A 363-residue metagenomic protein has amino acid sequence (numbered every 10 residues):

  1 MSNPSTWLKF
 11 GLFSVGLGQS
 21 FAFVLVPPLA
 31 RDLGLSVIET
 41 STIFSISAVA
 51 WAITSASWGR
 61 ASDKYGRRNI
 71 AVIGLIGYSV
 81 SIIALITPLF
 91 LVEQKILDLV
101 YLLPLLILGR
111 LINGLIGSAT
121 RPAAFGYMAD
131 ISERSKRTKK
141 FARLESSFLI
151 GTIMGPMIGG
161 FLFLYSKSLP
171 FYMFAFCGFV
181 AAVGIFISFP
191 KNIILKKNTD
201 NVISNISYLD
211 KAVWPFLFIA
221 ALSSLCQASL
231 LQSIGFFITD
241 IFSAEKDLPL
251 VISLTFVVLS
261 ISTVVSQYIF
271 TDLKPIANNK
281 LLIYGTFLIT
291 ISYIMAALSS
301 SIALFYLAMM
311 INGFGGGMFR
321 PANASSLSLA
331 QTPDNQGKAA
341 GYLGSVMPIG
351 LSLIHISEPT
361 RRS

Functional and structural regions predicted by a protein language model:
M1-S2, P190-L217: Juxtamembrane intracellular "pre-TM" segments in multi-pass secondary transporters
F13, I96-A119, L304-M318: Hydrophobic core of transmembrane alpha-helices in multi-pass small-molecule transporters, especially MFS/SLC-type
L25-I38, Q232-V251: Short amphipathic helix-loop junctions that connect adjacent transmembrane helices in Major Facilitator Superfamily/SLC
V49-I53, I252-L273: Transmembrane alpha-helices of Major Facilitator/SLC transporters
T54-G66, V265-N278: Helix-to-loop junctions at the C-terminal end of transmembrane segments in multipass secondary transporters
I76-L99, L288-S300: C-terminal ends and interior cores of transmembrane alpha-helices in multi-pass membrane transporters/permeases
G109-F148: Cytoplasmic helix-loop-helix junction between adjacent transmembrane helices in 12-TM secondary transporters
E358-S363: Single conserved hydrophobic/aromatic residue that forms the stacking wall/gate of nucleotide- or nucleobase-binding
